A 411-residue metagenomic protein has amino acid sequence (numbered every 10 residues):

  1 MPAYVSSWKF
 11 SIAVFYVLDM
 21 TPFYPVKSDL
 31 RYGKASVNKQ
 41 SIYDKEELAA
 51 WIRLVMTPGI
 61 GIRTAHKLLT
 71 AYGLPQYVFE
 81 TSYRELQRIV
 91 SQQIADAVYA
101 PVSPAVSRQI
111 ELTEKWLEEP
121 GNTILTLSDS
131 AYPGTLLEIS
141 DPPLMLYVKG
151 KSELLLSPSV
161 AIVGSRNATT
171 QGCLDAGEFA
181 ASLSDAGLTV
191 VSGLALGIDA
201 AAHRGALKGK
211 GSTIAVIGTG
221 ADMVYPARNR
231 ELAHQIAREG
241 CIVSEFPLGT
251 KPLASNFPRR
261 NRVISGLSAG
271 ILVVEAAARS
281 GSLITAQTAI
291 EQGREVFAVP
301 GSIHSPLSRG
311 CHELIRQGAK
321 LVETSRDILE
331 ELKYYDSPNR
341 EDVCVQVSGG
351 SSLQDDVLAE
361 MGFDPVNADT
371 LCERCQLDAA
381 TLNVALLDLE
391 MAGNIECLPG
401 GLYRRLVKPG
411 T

Functional and structural regions predicted by a protein language model:
T21-F23, K27-A131, A392-N394, P399-T411: Short, small/acidic-rich helices and loops at N termini and domain boundaries of DNA replication/processing enzymes
T21-K45, T126-T411: Glycine-biased, small-residue-rich flexible motifs in mid-sequence functional cores and linkers
